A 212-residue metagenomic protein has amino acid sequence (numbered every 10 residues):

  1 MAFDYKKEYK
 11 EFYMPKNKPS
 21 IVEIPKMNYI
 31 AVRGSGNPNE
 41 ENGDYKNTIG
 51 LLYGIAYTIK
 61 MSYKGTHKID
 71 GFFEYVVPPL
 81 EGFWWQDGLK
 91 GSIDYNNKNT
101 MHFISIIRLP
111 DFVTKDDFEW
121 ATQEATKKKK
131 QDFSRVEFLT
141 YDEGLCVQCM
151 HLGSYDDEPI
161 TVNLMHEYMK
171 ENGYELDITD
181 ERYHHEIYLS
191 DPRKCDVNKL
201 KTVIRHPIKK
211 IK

Functional and structural regions predicted by a protein language model:
M1-K212: A solvent-exposed interaction/effector surface
